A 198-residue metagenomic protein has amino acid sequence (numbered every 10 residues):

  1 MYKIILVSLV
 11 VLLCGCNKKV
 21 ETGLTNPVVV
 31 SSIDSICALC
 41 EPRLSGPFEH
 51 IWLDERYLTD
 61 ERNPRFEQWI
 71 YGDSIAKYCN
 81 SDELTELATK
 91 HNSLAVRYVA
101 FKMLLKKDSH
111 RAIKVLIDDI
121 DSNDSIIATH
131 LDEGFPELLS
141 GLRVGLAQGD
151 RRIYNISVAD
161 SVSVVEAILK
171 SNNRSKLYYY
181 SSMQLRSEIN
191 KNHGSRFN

Functional and structural regions predicted by a protein language model:
M1-V7: Sec-dependent signal peptide recognition, specifically the positively charged N-region followed immediately by
V7-S8, S109: Short, intrinsically disordered, low-complexity terminal segments
L9-V10, I33: Residue-level signal for mature regions of secreted extracellular proteins and peptides
L12-G15: C-terminal motif of bacterial Sec signal peptides marking the signal peptidase cleavage site
V20-N198: Extended repeat-based scaffolds of very large eukaryotic assembly and lipid-transport proteins
